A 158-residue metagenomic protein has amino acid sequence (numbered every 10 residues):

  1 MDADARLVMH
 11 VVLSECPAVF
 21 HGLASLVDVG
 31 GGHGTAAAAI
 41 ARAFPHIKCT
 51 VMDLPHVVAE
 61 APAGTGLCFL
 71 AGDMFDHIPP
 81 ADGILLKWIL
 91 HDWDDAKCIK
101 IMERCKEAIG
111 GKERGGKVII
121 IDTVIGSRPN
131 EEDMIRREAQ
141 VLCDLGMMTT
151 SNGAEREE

Functional and structural regions predicted by a protein language model:
M1-V11: Conserved SAM-binding loop and adjacent beta-strand
L13-E158: Alpha-helical subdomain
